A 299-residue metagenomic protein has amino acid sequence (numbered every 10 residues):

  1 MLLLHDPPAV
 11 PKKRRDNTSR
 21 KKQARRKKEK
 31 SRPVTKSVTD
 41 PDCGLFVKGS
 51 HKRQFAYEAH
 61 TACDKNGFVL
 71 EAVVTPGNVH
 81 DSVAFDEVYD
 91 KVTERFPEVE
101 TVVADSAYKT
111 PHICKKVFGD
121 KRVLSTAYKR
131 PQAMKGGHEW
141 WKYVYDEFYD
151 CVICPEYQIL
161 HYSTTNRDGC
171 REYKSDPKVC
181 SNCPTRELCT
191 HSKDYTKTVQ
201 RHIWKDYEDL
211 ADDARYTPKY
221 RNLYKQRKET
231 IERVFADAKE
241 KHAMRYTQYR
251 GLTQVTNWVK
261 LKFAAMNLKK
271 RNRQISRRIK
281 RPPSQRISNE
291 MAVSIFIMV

Functional and structural regions predicted by a protein language model:
M1-V299: Anion-binding and metal-coordination hotspots
